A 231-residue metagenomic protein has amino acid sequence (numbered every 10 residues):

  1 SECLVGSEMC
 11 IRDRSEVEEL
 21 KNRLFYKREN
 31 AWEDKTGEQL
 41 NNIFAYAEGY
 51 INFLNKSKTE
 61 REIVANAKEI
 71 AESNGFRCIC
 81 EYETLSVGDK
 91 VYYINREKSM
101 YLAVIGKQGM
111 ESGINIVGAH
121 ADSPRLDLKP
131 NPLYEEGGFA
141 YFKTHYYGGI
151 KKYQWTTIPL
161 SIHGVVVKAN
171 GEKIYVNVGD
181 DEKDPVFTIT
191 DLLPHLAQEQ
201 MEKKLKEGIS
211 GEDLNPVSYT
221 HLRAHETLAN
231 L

Functional and structural regions predicted by a protein language model:
L4-D13, T220-T227: Conserved small/polar residues in nucleotide/adenosyl-binding loops
E19-E60: N-terminal capping segment at the start of a domain
E48-D89, I94-R96: TRNA-binding/sensing appendages of the translation machinery
K56-S57, I150-K151, D180-D181, D213-L222: Flexible, glycine/proline-enriched loop segments at strand-loop-helix junctions that form or flank small-ligand binding
C78, Y82-L128: Acidic/His- and Gly-rich active-site-bordering loop/insert found across diverse amide/peptide-bond hydrolases
G113-Q198: A generic, well-ordered mixed alpha/beta core segment in the N-terminal half of proteins
T188-D191, H195-Y219: Residues forming anionic-ligand binding surfaces in small-molecule and nucleic-acid pockets of primarily soluble enzymes
